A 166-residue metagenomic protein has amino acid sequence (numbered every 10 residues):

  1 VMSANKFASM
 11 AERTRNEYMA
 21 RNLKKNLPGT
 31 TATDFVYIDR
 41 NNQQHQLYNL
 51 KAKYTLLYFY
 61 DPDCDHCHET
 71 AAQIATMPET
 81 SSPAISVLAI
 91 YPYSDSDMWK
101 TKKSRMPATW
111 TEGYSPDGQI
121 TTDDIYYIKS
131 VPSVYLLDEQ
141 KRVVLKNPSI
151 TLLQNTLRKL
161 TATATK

Functional and structural regions predicted by a protein language model:
V1-H45: Oxidative protein folding and maturation machinery
A32-T33, T55, V131-P132: Short loop/turn microsegments at loop-to-beta-strand junctions
Y37, W110-T111: Extracellular low-complexity Ser/Thr/Asn/Gly-rich intrinsically disordered segments
H45-A72, S86-L88: Short active-site neighborhood of thiol/selenol oxidoreductases, capturing the structured segment around
H68-M106, G118-D124: Structural microenvironment flanking redox-active thiols in thiol-disulfide oxidoreductases
A108, G118-K159: Thiol/disulfide oxidoreductase modules built on the thioredoxin-like
